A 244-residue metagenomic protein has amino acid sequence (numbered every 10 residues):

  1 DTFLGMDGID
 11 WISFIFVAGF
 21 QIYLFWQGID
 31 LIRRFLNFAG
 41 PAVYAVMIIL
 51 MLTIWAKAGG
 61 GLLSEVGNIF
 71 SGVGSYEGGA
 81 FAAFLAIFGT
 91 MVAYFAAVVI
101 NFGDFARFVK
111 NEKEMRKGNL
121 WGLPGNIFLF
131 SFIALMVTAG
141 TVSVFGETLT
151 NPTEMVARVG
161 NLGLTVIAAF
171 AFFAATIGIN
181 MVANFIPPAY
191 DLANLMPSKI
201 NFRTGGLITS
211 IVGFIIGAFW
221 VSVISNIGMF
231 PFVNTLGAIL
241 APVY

Functional and structural regions predicted by a protein language model:
D1-I15, I22, W26-I29, K57-L85 (+2 more regions): Inter-helical loop and helix-membrane interface segments of multi-pass membrane transporters/permeases
D1-W26, P41-L50, I87-F102, V166-A171 (+1 more regions): Transmembrane alpha-helical segments of multi-pass small-molecule transport proteins
I12-K57, V66-G67, N119-L123, V233-Y244: Membrane-interface loop-to-helix entry segments
F16-A39, I54, N101-N111, P187-M196 (+1 more regions): Membrane-water interface regions at transmembrane-helix termini and the short interhelical loops of multi-pass membrane
Q21-L24, I87-L120, A139, T176 (+2 more regions): Helix-loop junctions at the membrane interface of multi-pass solute transporters
F35-A42, F102-F132, L192-S198, F202 (+1 more regions): Junctions where cytoplasmic loops transition into the N-terminal start of transmembrane alpha-helices in multi-pass
A42-V73, Y94, A134-S143: Hydrophobic alpha-helical segments and their helix-loop junctions in multi-pass secondary transporters
I133-N180, S198, A218-N226, N234: TM-loop-TM module centered on a large, flexible mid-protein loop between adjacent transmembrane helices in multi-pass
